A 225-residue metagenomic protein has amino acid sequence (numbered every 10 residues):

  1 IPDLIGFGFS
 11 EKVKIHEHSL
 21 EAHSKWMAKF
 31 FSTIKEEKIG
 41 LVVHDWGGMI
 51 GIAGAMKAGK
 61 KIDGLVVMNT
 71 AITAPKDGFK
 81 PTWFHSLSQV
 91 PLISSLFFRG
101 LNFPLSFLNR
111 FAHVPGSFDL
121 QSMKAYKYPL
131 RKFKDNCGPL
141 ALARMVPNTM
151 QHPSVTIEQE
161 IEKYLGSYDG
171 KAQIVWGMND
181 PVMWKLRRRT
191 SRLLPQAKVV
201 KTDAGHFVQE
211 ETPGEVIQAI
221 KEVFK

Functional and structural regions predicted by a protein language model:
I1: Conserved SAM-binding motif I beta-strand of class I
L4, T70, A204: Active-site loop/turn elements of alpha/beta-hydrolase fold enzymes, especially the short glycine-/histidine-rich
F7-V42, W46-A197, Q209, K221: Flexible "cap/lid" subdomain of the alpha/beta-hydrolase fold that forms the substrate-access gate
P195-K225: Catalytic active-site module of serine/aspartate enzymes centered on a nucleophile-bearing elbow/loop
